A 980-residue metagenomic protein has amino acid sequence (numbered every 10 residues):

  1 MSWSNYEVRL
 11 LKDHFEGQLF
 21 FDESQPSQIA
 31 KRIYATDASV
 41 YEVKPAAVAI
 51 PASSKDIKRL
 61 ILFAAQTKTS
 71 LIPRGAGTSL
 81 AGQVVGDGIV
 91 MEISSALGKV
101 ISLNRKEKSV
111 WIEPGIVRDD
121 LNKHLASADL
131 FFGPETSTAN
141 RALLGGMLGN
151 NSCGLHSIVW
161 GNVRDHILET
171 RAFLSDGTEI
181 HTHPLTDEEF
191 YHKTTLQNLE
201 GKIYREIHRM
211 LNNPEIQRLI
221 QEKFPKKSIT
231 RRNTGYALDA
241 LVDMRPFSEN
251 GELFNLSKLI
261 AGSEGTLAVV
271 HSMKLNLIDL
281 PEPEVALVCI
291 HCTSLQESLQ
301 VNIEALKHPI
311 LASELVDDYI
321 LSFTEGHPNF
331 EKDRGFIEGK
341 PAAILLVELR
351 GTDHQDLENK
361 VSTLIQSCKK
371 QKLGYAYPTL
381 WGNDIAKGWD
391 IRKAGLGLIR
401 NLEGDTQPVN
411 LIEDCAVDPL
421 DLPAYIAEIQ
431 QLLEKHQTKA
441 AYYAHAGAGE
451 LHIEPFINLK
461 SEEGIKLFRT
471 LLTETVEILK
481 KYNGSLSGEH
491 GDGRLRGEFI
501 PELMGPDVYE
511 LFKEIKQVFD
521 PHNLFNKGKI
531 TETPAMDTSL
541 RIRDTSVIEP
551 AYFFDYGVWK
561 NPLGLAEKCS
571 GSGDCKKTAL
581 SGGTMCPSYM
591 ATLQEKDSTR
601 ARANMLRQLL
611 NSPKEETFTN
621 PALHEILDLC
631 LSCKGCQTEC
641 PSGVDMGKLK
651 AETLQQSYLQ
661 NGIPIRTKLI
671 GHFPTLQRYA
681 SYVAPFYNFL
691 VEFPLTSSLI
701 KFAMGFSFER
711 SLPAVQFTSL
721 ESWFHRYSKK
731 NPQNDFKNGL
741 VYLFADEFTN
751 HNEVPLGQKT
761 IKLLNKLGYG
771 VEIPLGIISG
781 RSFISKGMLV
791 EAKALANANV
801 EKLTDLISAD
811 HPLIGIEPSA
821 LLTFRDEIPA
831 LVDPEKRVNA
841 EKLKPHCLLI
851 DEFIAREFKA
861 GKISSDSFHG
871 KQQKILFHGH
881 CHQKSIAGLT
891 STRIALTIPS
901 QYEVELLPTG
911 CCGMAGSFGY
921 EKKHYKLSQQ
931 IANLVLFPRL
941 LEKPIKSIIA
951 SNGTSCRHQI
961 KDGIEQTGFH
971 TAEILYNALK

Functional and structural regions predicted by a protein language model:
M1-L62, Q66, A76-K108, S137 (+5 more regions): N-terminal flexible segment immediately upstream of the FAD-binding catalytic core in FAD-dependent oxidoreductases
Q18-P26, G133-E135, M210-G235, L253 (+8 more regions): Flexible, glycine/charged-enriched surface loops at secondary-structure junctions
P26-I29, S79-G82, T138-G145, T230-L241 (+18 more regions): A glycine-rich phosphate-binding loop feature that marks nucleotide/adenosyl-phosphate handling sites
S39-L71, I89, I93-T136, L148 (+5 more regions): N-terminal glycine-rich flavin-associated loop
V40, L80-A81, V85, L125-E169 (+5 more regions): A gly/ser-rich beta-alpha-beta helix-loop segment of oxidoreductase catalytic cores
M273-L280, L299-N302, H308-T406, A444-A446 (+7 more regions): Terminal amphipathic helices with adjacent charged low-complexity linkers/tails
T406-P408, K481-S485, G493-L629, K648-L649 (+2 more regions): Ferredoxin-type iron-sulfur electron-transfer modules and their immediate structural context
D520, K527, G647-K980: Iron-sulfur cluster-binding electron-transfer modules in prokaryotic oxidoreductases
